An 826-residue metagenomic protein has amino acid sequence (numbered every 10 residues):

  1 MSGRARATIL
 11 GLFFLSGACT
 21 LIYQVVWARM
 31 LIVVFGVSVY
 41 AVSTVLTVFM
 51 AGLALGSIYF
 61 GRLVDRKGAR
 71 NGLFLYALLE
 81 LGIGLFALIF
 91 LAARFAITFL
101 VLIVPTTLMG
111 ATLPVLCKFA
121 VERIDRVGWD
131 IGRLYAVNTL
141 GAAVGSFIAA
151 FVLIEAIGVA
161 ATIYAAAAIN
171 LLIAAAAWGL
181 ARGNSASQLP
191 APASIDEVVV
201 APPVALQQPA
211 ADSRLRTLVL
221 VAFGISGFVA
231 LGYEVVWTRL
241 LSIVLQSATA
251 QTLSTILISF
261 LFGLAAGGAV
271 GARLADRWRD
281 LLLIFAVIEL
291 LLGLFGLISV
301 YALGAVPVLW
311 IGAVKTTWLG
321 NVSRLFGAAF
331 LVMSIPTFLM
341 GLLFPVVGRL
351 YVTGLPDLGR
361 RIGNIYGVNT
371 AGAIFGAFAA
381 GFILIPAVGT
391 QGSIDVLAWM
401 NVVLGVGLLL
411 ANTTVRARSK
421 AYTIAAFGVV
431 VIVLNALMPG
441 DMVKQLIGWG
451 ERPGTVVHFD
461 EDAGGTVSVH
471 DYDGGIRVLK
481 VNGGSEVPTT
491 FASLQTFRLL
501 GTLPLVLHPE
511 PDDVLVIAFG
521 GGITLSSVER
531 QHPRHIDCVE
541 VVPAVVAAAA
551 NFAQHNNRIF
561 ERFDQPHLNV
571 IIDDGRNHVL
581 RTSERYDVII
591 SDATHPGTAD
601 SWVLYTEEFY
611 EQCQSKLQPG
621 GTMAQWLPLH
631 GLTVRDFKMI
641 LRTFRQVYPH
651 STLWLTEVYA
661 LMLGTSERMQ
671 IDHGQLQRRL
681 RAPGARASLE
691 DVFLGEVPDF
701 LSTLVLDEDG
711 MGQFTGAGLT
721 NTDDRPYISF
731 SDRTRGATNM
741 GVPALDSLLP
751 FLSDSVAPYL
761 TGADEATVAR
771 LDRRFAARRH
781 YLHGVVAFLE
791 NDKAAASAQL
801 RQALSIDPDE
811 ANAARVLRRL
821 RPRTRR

Functional and structural regions predicted by a protein language model:
M1-R678, T738: Alpha-helical transmembrane segments of multi-pass membrane proteins
H673-A776, V786: SAM/dcSAM-binding transferase cores
R779, N812-A813: TPR alpha-solenoid repeat register
Q802-A803: Canonical positions in the second alpha-helix
